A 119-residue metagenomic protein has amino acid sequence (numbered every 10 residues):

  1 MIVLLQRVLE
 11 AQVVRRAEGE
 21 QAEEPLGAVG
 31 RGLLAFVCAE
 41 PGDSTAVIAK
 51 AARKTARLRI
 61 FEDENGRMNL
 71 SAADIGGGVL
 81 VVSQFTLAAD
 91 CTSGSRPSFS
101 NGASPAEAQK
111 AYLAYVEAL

Functional and structural regions predicted by a protein language model:
M1-G94, K110-L119: N-terminal, polar/charged subdomain of small-to-medium soluble alpha/beta proteins
S93-E107: A charged helix-plus-loop insertion that forms the helical arch/lid used to bind and gate nucleic-acid substrates
